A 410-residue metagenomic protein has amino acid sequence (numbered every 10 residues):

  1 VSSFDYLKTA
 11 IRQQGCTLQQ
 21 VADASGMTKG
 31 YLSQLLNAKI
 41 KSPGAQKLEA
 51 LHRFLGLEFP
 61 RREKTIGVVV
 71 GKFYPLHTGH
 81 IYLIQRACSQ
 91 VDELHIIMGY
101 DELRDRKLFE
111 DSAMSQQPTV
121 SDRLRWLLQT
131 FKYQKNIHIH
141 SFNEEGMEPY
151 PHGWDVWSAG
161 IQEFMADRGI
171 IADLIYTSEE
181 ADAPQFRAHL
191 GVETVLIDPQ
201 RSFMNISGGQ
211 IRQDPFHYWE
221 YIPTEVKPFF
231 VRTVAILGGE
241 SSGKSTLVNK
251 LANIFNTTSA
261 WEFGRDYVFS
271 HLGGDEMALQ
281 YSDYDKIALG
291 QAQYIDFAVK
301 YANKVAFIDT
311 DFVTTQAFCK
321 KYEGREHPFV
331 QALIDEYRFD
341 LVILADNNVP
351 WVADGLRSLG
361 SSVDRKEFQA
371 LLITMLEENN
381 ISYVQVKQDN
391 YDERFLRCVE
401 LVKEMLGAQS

Functional and structural regions predicted by a protein language model:
V1-C16: A short, Lys/Arg-rich alpha-helix, primarily the initiator
Q20-A22: Short alpha-helical "recognition helix" segments of helix-turn-helix
G26-S42: Recognition helix of helix-turn-helix/homeodomain-like DNA-binding domains that insert into the DNA major groove
Q46-R61: DNA major-groove recognition helix of helix-turn-helix/homeodomain DNA-binding modules
P60-R232: Nucleotidyltransferase catalytic core that binds NTPs
G243: Conserved glycine(s) of the Walker
N253-D296: Conserved substrate/cofactor phosphate-moiety recognition/catalytic segment in nucleotide-dependent phosphotransferases
E323-R325, F329-D392: A glycine- and Lys/Arg-enriched "phosphate-lid" helix/loop adjacent to the NTP-binding pocket of small-molecule kinases
